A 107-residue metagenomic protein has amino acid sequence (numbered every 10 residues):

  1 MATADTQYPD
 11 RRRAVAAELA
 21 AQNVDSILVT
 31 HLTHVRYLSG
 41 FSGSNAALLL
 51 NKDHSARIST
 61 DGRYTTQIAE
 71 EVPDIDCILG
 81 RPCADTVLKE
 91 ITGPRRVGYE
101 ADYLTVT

Functional and structural regions predicted by a protein language model:
M1-T107: A composition/biophysics-driven feature that prefers long, compositionally simple stretches
